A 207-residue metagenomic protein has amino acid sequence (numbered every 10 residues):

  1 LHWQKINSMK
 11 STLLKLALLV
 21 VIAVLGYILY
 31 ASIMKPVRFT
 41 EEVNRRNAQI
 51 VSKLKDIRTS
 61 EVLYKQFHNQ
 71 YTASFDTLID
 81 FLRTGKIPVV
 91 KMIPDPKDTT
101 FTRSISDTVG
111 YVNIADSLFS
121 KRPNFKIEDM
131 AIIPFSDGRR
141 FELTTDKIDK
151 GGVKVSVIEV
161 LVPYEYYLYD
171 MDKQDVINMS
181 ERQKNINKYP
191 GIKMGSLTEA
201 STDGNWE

Functional and structural regions predicted by a protein language model:
L1-S8: Short, Lys/Arg-enriched N-terminal segments with co-localized hydrophobic residues within the first ~10-30 amino acids
K10-L14, K35, F39-E41, I57-T59: N-terminal alpha-helical membrane-insertion module
K15-A31: Hydrophobic membrane-insertion alpha-helices, especially the h-region of bacterial N-terminal signal peptides
I28-Q49: Amphipathic alpha-helical segments typified by the pilin-like N-terminal helix that continues immediately C-terminal
N47-H68: N-terminal alpha-helical signal peptides/signal-anchor transmembrane segments
K65-E207: Low-complexity, acidic interaction segments enriched in glycine
